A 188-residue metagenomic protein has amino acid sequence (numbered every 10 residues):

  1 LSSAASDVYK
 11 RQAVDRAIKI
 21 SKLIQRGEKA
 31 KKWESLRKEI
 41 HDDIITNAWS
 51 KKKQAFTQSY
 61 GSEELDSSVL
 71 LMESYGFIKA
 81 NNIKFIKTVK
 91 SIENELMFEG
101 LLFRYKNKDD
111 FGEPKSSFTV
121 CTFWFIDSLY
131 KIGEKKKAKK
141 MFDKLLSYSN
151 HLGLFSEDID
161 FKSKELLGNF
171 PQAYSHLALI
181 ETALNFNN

Functional and structural regions predicted by a protein language model:
L1-A5, Y9: Single conserved hydrophobic/aromatic residue that forms the stacking wall/gate of nucleotide- or nucleobase-binding
A17-E34: Inter-helical turn/loop segments and adjacent helix faces that build the functional surface of alpha-helical bundle
K38-T119, K140-N188: Extended glycan-interaction surfaces of carbohydrate-active proteins
P114-K131: Internal helical hairpin/lid segments
